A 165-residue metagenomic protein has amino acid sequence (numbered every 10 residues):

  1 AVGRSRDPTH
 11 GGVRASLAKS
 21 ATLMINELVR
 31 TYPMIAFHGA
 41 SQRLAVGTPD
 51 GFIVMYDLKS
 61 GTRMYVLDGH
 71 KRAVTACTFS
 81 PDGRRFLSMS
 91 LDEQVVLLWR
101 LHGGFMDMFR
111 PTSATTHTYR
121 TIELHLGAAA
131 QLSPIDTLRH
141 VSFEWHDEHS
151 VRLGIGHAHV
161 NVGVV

Functional and structural regions predicted by a protein language model:
A1-V165: WD40-repeat beta-propeller superdomains and closely related acidic/aromatic-rich repeat-like regions
